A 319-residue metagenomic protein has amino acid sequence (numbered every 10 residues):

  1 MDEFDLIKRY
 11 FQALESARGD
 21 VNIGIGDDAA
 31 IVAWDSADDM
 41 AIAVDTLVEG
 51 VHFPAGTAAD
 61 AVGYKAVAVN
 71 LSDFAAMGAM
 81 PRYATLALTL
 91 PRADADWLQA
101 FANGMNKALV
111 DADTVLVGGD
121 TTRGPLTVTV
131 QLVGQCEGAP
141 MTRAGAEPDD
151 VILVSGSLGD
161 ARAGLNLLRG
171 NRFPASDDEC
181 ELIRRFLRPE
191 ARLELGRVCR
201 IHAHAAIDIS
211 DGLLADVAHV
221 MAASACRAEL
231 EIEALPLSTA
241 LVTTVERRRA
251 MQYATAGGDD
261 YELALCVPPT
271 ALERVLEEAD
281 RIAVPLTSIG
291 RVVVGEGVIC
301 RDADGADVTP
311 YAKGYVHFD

Functional and structural regions predicted by a protein language model:
M1-A58, M77, R82, L86: Extreme N-terminal cap/leader segments of soluble proteins
D2-E15, P91-V115, T122-L126, V133 (+2 more regions): Glycine-/charge-enriched secondary-structure boundary and capping motifs
A17-G19, G26-D27, S36-D39, A79-Y83 (+10 more regions): Short coil/turn connectors at secondary-structure junctions
G19-V21, A30, N106, V117-T121 (+6 more regions): A generic local secondary-structure boundary/capping motif
I31, N70, G78, L116 (+4 more regions): Residue-level signal for inorganic ion chemistry
M40, L47, M80-R169, R291: Glycine-rich anion-binding loops of enzyme active sites
A59-Y83, A100-D111, E194, V198 (+1 more regions): Small-aliphatic-rich amphipathic alpha-helix that forms the alpha element of a beta-alpha
D177-H219: Polyanion-binding loop/helix "lid" in catalytic or ligand-binding cores
